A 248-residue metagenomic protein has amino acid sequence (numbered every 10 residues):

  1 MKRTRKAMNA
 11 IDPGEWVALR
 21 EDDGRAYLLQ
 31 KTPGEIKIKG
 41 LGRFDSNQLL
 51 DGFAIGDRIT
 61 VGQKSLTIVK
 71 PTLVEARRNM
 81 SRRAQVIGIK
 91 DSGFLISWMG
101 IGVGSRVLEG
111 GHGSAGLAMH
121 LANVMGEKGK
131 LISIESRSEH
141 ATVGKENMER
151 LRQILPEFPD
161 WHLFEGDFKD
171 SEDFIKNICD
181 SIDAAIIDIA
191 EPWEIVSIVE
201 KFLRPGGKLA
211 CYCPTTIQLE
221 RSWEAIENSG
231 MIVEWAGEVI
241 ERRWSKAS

Functional and structural regions predicted by a protein language model:
M1-K70: N-terminal auxiliary segments of SAM/dcSAM-dependent transferases
A7-N9, N79-G93: Conserved SAM-binding loop and adjacent beta-strand
G102, M125-G126, L203-G207: Helix-to-beta-strand junctions that scaffold the AdoMet/dcAdoMet cofactor pocket in Class I SAM-dependent enzymes
G102-G113: Conserved class I S-adenosyl-L-methionine
S114-E127, E200-K201: Conserved SAM-binding loop of SAM-dependent methyltransferases across substrates and taxa, primarily the Class I
K128-I132, L209: Short beta-strand element of Class I
I134-P192: S-adenosyl-L-methionine
W193-S248: C-terminal substrate-binding/active-site "lid" region of AdoMet-derived donor-dependent transferases
